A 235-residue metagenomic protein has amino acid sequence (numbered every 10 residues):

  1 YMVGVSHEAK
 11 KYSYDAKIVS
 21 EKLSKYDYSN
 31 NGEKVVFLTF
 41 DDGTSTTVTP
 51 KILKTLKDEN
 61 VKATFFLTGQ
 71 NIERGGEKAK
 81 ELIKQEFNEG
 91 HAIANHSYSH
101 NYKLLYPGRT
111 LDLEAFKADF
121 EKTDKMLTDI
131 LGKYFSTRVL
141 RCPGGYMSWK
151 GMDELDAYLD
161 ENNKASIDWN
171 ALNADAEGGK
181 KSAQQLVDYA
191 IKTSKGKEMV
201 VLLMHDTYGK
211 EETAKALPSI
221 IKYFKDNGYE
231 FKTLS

Functional and structural regions predicted by a protein language model:
G4-L111, A115, E121-R138: Active-site beta->alpha N-cap acidic-glycine motif
K78-E81, Y98-L203, T207-K225, Y229-E230 (+1 more regions): Catalytic domains of cell-wall/extracellular-matrix polysaccharide-remodeling enzymes, centered on de-N-acetylation
